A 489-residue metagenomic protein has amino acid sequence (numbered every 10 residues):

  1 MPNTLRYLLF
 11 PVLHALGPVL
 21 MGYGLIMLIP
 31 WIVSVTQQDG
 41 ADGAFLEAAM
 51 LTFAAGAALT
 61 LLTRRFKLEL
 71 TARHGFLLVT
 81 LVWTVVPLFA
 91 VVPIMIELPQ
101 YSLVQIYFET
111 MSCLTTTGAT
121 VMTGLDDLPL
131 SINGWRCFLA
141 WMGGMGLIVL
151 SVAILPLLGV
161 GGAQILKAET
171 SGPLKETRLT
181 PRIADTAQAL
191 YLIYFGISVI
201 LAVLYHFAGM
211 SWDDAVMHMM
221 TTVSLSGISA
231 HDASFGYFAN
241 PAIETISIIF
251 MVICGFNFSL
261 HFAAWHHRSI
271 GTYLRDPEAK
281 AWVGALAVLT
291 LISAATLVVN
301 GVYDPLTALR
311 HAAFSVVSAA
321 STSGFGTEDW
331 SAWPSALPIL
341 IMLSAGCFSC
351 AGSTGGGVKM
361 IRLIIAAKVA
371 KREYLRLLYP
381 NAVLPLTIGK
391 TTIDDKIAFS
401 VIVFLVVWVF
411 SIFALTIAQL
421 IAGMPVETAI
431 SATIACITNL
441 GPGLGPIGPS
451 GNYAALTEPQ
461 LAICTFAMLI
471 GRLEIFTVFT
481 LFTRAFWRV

Functional and structural regions predicted by a protein language model:
M1-V489: Membrane-proximal intracellular helices of multi-pass ion channels
